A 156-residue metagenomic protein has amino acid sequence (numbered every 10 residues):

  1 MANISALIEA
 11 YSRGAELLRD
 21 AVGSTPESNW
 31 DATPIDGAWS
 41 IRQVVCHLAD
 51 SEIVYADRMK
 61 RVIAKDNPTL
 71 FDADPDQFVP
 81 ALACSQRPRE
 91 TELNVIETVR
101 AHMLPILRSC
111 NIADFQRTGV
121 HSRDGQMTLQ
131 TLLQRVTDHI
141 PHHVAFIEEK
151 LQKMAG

Functional and structural regions predicted by a protein language model:
M1-L17: Extreme N-terminal tail/first-helix region
N3, S40, A81-P88, D124-T128: Short amphipathic alpha-helical segments at helix-loop
A10-G14, A21, V79-R117, V136: Acidic/histidine-rich alpha-helical segments that form the ligand environment of transition-metal centers
R13-L18, V22-S24, S28-N29, D36: Long, hydrophobic N-terminal alpha-helical segment
A21, T25-S28, D66, C110-D114 (+1 more regions): A short secondary-structure junction motif
D31-P75, L104, T118-G156: Short, contiguous alpha-helical
